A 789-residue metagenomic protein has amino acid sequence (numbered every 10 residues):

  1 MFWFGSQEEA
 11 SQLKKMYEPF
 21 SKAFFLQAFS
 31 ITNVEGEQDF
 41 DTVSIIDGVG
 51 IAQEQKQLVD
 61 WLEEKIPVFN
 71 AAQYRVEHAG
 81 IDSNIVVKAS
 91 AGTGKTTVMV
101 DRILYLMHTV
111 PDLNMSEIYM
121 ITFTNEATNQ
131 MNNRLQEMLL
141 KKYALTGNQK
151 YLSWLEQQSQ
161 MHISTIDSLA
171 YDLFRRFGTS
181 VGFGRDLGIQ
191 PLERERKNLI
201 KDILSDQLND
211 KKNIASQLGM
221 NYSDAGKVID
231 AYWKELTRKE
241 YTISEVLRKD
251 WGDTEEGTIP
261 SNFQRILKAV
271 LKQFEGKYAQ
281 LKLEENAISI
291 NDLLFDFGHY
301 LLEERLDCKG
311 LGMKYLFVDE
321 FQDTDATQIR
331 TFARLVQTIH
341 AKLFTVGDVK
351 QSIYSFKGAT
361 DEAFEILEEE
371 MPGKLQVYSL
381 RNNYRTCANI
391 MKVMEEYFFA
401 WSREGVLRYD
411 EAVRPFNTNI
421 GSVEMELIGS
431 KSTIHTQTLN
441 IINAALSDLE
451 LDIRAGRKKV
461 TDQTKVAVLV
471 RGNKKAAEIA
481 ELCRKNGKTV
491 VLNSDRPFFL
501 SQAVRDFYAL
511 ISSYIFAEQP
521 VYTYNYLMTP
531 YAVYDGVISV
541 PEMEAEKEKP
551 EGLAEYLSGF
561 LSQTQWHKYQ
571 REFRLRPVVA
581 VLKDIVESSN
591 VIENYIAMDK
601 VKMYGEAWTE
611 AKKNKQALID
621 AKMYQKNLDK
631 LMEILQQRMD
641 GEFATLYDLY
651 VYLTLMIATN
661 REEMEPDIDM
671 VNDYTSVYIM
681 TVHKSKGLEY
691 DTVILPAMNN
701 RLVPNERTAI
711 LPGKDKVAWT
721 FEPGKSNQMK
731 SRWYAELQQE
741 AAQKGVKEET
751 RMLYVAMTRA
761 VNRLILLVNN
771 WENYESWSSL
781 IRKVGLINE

Functional and structural regions predicted by a protein language model:
F2-Q7, Q12-N133, E137, Q322-Y522 (+5 more regions): Conserved motor-region signature of P-loop NTPase helicases/translocases
A72-Y74, A79, S164-A170, R196-K197 (+4 more regions): Conserved helicase/translocase P-loop NTPase motor core
S116-A225, E362-I366: Conserved P-loop NTPase-based nucleic-acid remodeling module centered on helicase motor cores
E156-Q160, G178-L267, Q322, V377-N383 (+3 more regions): ATP-hydrolysis module of ASCE/P-loop NTPase motor domains, specifically the Walker B Asp-Glu catalytic pair
K268, K459-D462, G552-K684, N700-T708: Accessory C-terminal helicase-associated subdomains
D673-V677, N727-R782: C-terminal accessory regions
S685, E689-K716, N762-E789: Long, charged, helix-prone linker segments
N705-E740: Conserved catalytic motifs of ABC-family nucleotide-binding domains
